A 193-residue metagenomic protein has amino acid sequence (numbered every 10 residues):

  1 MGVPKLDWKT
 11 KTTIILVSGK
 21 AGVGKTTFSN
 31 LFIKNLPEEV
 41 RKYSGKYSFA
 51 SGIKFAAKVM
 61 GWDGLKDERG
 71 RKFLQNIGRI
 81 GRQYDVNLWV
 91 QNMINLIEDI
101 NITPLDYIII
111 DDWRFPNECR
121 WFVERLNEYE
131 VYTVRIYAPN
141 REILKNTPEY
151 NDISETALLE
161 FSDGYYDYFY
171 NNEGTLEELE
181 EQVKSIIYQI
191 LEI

Functional and structural regions predicted by a protein language model:
M1-I15: Extreme N-terminal, non-catalytic leader segments that precede Walker-type/kinase nucleotide-binding cores
G2, Y132-I193: Small-molecule kinase domains that catalyze NTP-dependent phosphoryl transfer to phosphate-bearing small molecules
G19-K20: P-loop (Walker A) phosphate-binding loop of NTP-binding proteins
K25: Conserved lysine of the Walker
F28: Hydrophobic positions on the alpha1 helix immediately C-terminal to the Walker A/P-loop
L31: Active-site signature of alpha/beta-hydrolase-fold catalytic machinery across serine- and Asp/Cys-nucleophile hydrolases
K42-I108, R114: ATP-dependent small-molecule kinase phosphotransfer cores that center on conserved nucleotide phosphate-binding segments
M93-A157: ATP-dependent NMP and nucleoside kinases share a basic, alpha-helical "lid"
